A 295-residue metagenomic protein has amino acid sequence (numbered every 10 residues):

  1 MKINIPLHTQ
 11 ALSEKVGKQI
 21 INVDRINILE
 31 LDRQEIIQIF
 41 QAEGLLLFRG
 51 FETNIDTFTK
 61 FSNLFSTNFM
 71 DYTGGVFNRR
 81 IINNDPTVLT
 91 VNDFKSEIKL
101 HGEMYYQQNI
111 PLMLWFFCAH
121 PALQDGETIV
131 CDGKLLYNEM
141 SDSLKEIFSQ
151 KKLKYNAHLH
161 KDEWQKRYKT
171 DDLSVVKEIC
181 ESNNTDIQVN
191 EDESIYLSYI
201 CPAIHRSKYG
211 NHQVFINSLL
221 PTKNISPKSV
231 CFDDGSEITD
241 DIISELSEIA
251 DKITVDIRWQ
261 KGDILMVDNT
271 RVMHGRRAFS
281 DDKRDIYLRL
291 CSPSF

Functional and structural regions predicted by a protein language model:
M1-I28, N83-T87, F94-G102, Q108-F295: Active-site environment of non-heme Fe oxygenases that use a 2-His-1-carboxylate facial triad
G17-V88, E97-I98: Terminal domain-start leader segments
